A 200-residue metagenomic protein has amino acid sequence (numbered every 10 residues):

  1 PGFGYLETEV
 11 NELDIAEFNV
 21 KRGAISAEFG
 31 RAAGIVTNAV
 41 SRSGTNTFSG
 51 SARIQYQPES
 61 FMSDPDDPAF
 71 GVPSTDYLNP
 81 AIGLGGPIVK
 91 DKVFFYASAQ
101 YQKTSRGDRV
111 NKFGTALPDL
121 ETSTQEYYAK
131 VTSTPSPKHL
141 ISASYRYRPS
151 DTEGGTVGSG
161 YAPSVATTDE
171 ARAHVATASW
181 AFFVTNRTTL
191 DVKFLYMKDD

Functional and structural regions predicted by a protein language model:
F3, M62-P68, Q102, G107-G114 (+1 more regions): Outer-membrane beta-barrel translocator domains and adjoining extracellular loop/strand segments of Gram-negative
F3-G4, R22: N-terminal post-signal-peptidase region of extra-cytosolic proteins
L6, R187, L195: Nucleotide-cofactor and metal-assisted catalytic machinery
L6-V10, A69-V72: Short alpha-helix boundary/capping segments
V10-Q57, S63, N79-K92: A beta-strand signature from Gram-negative outer-membrane beta-barrel systems, especially the internal plug domain
A24, I54-S60, K90, Y101-S105 (+2 more regions): Transmembrane beta-strands of outer-membrane beta-barrel pores
S49, P73-D151, T168-D191: Transmembrane beta-barrel wall of Gram-negative outer-membrane proteins
P163-T167: The substrate-binding groove and active-site-proximal loops of carbohydrate-active enzymes, especially glycoside
